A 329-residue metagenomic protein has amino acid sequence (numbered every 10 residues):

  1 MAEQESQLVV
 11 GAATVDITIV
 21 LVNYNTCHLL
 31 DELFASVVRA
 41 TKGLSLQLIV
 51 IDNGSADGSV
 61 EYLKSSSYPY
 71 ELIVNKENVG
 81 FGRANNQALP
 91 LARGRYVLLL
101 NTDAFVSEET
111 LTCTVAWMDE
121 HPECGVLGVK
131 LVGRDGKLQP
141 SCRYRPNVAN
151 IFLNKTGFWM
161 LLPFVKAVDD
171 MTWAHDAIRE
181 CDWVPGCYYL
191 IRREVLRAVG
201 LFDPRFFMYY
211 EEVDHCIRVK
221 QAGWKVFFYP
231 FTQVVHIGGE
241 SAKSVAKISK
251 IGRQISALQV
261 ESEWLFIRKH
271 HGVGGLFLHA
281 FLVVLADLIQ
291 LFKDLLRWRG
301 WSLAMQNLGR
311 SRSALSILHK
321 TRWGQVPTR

Functional and structural regions predicted by a protein language model:
T26-A40: Short, well-formed alpha-helical segments that are part of the catalytic scaffolds of diverse glycosyltransferases
S36, L44, D52-E61, E77: A conserved acidic beta->alpha catalytic loop
V74-A92, C113: Glycine-rich, basic loop-to-helix element that forms the pyrophosphate-binding segment of sugar-nucleotide handling
V97: Short aromatic/hydrophobic "clamp" motif used to bind/position activated sugar donors
F105-C142: Conserved donor NDP-sugar-binding/catalytic core segment of glycosyltransferases
P146-C181: Short, flexible, basic/aromatic active-site loop/helix in glycosyltransferases
A174-D176, D182-Q233: A short, conserved alpha-helix in the catalytic core of glycosyltransferases
Q221-L303: Active-site-adjacent helix/loop segment of glycosyltransferases that harbors family-specific signature motifs
